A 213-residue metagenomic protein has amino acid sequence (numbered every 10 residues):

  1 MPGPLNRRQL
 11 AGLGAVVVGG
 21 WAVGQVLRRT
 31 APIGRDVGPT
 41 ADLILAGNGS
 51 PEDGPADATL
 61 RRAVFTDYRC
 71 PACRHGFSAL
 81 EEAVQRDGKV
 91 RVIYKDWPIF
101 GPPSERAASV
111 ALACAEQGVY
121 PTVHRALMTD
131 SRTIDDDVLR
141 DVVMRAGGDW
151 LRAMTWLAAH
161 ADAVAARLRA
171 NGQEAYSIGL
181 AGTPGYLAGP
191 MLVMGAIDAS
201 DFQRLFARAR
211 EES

Functional and structural regions predicted by a protein language model:
P2-F100, V164-S177, G182, E211-S213: Extracytoplasmic thiol/disulfide redox context detector
P98-T183, L187-E212: Cysteine-centric redox/oxidoreductase cores and disulfide-bonded domains
